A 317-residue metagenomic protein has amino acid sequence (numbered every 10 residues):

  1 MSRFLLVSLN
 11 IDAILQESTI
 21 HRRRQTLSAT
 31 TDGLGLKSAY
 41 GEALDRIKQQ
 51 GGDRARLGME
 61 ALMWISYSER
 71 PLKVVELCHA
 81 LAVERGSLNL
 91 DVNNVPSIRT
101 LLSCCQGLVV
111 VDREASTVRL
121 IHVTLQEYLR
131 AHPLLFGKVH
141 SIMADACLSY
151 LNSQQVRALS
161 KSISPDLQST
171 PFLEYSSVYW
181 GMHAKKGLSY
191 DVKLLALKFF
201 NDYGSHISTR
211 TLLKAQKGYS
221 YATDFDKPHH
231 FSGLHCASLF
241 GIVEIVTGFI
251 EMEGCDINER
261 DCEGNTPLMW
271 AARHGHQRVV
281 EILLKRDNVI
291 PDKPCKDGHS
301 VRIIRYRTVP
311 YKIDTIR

Functional and structural regions predicted by a protein language model:
S2-R278, Y306-V309: Leucine/isoleucine-rich amphipathic helices and adjacent mixed helix/strand linkers that form non-membrane
N10, V280-L284, D314: Enrichment for repetitive, rod-forming helical segments
G254-C255, D287-V289: Ankyrin-repeat C-terminal turn/loop position
I257, R273, P291-D292, D297-R302: "… SH3/SAM/PH, and C2H2 zinc fingers" -> "… SH3/SAM/PH, FHA domains, and C2H2 zinc fingers"
E259, R286, P294-D297, I313: N-terminal cationic leader/targeting segments used for protein routing and processing
V289-D292, T308: Selective for proline/serine-rich intrinsically disordered segments in cytosolic/nuclear regulatory regions
H299, Y306, Y311-D314: Intrinsic-disorder-associated, low-complexity terminal segments enriched in Asp/Asn/His/Tyr and depleted of Lys/Arg
